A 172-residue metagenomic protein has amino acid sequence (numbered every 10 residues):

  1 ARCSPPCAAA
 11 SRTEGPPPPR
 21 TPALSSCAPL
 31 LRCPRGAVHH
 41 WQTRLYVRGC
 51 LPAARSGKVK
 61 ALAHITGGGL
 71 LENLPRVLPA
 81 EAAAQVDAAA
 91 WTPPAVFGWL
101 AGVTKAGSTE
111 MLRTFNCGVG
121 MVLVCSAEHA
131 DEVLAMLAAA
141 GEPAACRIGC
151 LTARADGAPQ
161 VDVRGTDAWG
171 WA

Functional and structural regions predicted by a protein language model:
A1-R2: Carboxylate- and glycine-rich phosphate/diphosphate-binding segment that chelates Mg2+/Mn2+
P5-C7, S11-A172: Glycine-/charge-enriched secondary-structure boundary and capping motifs
